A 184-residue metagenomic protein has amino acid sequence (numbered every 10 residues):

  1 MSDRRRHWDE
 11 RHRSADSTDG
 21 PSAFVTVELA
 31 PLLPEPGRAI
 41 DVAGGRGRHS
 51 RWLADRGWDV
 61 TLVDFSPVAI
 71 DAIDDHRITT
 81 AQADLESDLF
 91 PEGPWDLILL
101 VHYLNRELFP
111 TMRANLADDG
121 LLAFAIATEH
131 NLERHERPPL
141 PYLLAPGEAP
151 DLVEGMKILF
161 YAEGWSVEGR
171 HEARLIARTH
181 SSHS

Functional and structural regions predicted by a protein language model:
M1-P34: Conserved class I S-adenosyl-L-methionine
P36-G45: Conserved class I S-adenosyl-L-methionine
S66-V68: Conserved SAM/SAH-binding beta-strand->alpha-helix loop
H76-S87: Conserved SAM-binding strand-loop segment of SAM-dependent methyltransferases
F90-L97: A short acidic, Gly/Pro-enriched loop at the edge of an enzyme's catalytic core that lines a small-molecule cofactor
F109-G120: A short glycine-rich, Lys/Arg-flanked "PGG" loop and its adjoining helix->strand segment in the class I
D119-N131: Conserved beta-strand signature within the Rossmann-like core of class I S-adenosyl-L-methionine
P141-G155, F160-Y161: Short alpha-helix
